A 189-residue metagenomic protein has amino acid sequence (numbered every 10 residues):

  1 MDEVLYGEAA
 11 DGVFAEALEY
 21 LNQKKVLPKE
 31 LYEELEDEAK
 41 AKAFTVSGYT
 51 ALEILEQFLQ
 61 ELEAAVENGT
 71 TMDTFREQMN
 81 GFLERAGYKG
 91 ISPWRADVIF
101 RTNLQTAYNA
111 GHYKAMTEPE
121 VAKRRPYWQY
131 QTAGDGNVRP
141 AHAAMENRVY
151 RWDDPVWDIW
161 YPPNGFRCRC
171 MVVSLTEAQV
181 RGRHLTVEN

Functional and structural regions predicted by a protein language model:
M1-G165, V173-N189: Domain-core detector
